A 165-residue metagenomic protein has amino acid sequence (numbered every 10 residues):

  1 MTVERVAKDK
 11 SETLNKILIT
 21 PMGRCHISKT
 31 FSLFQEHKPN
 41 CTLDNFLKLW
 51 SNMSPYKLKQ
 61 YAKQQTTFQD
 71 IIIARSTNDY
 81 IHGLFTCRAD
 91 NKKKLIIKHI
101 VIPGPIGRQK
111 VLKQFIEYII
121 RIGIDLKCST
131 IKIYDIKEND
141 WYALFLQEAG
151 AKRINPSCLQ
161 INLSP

Functional and structural regions predicted by a protein language model:
E4-C41: A short beta-loop-alpha structural element at the N-terminal edge of CoA-dependent acyl/N-acetyltransferase catalytic
K38-Q60: Conserved GNAT-fold acetyl-CoA-binding loop/helix
K59-I73: A short helix-loop-beta-strand connector motif used in the catalytic cores of GNAT acetyltransferases and, in some
I73, D79-R88, I96: Conserved beta-strand in the GNAT
K92-P105: Conserved acetyl-CoA binding element of GNAT-fold acetyltransferases
G107-R121: Conserved acetyl-CoA-binding loop-helix of GNAT-fold acetyltransferases
K132-A143, Q160: Conserved beta-strand-loop-alpha-helix junction that forms the acyl-donor binding cleft
E138, A149-P165: C-terminal "cap" of GNAT-fold acetyltransferases
